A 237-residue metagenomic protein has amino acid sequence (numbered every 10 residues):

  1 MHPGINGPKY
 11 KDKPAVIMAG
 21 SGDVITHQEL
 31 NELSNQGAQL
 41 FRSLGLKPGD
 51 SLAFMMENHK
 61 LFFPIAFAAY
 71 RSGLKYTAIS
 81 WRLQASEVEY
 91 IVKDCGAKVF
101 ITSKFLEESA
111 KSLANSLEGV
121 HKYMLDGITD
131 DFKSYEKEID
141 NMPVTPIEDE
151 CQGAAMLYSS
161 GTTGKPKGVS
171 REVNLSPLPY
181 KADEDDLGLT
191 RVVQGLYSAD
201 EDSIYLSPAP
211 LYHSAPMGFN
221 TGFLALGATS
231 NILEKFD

Functional and structural regions predicted by a protein language model:
M1-V16, E32, A154: A short N-terminal helical cap/helix-turn-helix that marks the beginning of AMP-binding/adenylate-forming
I5-K9, L44, E57-K60, P210-L211: AMP-binding (ANL) adenylation modules
A15-H59, F63-A66, Q84-E89: Conserved AMP-binding/adenylate-forming core of the ANL superfamily
F41-L46, A68, G195-A199, G222: Glycine-rich helix-loop-beta junction characteristic of Rossmann-like nucleotide cofactor-binding loops
S51, E57-A85, K93-V99, L113 (+2 more regions): A short helix-loop-beta submotif of the ANL/AMP-binding
I79-W81, S103, D126, E234: Short beta->alpha connector loops at strand-helix junctions that form conserved, small/polar/Pro-enriched
E108-L157, K165, R171-T190: ANL superfamily adenylate-forming
L178-P208, Y212-D237: Conserved AMP-binding/adenylation subdomain of ANL enzymes
